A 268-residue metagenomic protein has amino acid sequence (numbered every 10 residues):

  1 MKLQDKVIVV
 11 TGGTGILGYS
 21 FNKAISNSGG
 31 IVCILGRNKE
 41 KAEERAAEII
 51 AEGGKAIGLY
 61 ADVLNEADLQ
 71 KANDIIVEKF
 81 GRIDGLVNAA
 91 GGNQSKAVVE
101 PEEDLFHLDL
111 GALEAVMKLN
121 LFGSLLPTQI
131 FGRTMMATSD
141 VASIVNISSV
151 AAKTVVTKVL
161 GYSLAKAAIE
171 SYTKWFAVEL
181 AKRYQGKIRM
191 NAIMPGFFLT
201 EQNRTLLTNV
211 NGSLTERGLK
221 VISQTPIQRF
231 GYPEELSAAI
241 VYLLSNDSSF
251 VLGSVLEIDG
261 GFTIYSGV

Functional and structural regions predicted by a protein language model:
T14-G15, N38: Conserved glycine-rich cofactor-binding loop
S28-R45: Conserved glycine-rich Rossmann-like NAD(P)H-binding loop of the short-chain dehydrogenase/reductase
K71-E78, A97-K118: Active-site Tyr-X3-Lys motif and surrounding loop/helix of classical short-chain dehydrogenase/reductase
D84, G92, F106-L125, V145 (+3 more regions): Catalytic Tyr-X3-Lys loop
A115-S139, A177-K182: Amphipathic alpha-helical dimer-interface segment in Rossmann-like NAD(P)H-dependent oxidoreductases
S149: Residue(s) in the substrate-gating loop at a strand-loop-helix junction that position the organic substrate next
Y184, R189, V251-G253: Short, small/polar-rich loop/turn modules that mediate ligand/substrate recognition or access, typified
V241, L252-V268: Short C-terminal tail/terminal secondary-structure segment of NAD(P)H-dependent dehydrogenase/reductase domains
